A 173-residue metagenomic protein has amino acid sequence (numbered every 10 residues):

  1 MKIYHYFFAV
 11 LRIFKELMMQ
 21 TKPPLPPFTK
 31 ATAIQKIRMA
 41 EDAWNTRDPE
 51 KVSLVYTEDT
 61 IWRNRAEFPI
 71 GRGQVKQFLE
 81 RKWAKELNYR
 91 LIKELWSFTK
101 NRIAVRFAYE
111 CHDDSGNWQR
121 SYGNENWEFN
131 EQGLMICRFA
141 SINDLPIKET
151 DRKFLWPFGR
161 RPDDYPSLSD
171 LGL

Functional and structural regions predicted by a protein language model:
F7-V10, F14-F28, Q77-L173: A beta-strand edge to alpha-helix "cap/lid" segment located at domain peripheries
T29-T46: Short, aromatic-enriched amphipathic alpha-helices that serve as compact interaction elements
T46-D59, R63: Short, well-ordered alpha-helical segments enriched in acidic and aromatic residues
I61-W83: Short solvent-exposed beta->alpha transition segments
